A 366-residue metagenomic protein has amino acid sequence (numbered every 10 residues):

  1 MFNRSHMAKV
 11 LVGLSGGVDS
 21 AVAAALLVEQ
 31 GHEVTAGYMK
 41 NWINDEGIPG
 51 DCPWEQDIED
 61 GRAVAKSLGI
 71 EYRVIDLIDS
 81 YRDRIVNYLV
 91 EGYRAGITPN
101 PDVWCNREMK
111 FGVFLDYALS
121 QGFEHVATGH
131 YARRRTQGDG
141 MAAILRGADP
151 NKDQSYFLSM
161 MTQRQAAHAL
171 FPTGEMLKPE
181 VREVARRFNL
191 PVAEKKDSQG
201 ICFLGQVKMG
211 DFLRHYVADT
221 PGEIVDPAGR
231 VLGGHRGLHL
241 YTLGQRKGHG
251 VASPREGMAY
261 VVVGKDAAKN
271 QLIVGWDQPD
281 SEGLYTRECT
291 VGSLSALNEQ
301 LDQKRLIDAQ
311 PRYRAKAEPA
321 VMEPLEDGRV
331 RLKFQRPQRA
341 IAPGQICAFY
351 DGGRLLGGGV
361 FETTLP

Functional and structural regions predicted by a protein language model:
M1-S159, L170, V262: ATP-dependent adenylation/nucleotidyltransferase module used to activate substrates
V18, N44, A127-T136, G140-P366: AMP-forming adenylation/ATP pyrophosphatase catalytic core
